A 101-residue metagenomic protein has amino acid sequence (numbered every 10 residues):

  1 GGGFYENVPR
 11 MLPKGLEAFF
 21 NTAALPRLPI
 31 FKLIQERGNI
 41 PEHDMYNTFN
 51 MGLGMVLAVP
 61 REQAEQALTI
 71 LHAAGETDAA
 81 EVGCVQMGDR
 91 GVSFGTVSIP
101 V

Functional and structural regions predicted by a protein language model:
G1-V101: Glycine-/charge-enriched secondary-structure boundary and capping motifs
